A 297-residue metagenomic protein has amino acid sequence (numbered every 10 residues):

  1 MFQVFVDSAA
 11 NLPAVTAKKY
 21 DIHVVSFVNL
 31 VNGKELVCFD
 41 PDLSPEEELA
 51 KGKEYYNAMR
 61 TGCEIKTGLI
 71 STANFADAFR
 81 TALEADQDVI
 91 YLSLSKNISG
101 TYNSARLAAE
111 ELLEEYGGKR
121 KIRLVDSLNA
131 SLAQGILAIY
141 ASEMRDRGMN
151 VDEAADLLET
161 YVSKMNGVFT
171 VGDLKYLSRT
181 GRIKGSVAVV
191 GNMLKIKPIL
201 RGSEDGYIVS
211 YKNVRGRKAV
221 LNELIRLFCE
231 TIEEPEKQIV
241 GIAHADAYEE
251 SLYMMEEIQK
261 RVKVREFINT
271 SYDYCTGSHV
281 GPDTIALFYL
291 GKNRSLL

Functional and structural regions predicted by a protein language model:
M1-Q3, D88: Beta-sheet entry/capping signal
Q3, A9-A17, I22-H23, V28-L36 (+6 more regions): Mixed-charge interfacial surface used for oligomerization/domain docking and macromolecular partner engagement
Q3-N74: N-terminal glycine-rich anion-binding loop in soluble enzyme alpha/beta folds
R60-K96, N103-L107, A155, V162: Glycine-rich phosphate- or other oxyanion-binding loops that anchor nucleotides, phosphorylated ligands
R80, D88-Y91, L113, G118-L124: A generic structural signal for ordered secondary structure
S93-S95, V125-L128: Short beta-strand->loop
